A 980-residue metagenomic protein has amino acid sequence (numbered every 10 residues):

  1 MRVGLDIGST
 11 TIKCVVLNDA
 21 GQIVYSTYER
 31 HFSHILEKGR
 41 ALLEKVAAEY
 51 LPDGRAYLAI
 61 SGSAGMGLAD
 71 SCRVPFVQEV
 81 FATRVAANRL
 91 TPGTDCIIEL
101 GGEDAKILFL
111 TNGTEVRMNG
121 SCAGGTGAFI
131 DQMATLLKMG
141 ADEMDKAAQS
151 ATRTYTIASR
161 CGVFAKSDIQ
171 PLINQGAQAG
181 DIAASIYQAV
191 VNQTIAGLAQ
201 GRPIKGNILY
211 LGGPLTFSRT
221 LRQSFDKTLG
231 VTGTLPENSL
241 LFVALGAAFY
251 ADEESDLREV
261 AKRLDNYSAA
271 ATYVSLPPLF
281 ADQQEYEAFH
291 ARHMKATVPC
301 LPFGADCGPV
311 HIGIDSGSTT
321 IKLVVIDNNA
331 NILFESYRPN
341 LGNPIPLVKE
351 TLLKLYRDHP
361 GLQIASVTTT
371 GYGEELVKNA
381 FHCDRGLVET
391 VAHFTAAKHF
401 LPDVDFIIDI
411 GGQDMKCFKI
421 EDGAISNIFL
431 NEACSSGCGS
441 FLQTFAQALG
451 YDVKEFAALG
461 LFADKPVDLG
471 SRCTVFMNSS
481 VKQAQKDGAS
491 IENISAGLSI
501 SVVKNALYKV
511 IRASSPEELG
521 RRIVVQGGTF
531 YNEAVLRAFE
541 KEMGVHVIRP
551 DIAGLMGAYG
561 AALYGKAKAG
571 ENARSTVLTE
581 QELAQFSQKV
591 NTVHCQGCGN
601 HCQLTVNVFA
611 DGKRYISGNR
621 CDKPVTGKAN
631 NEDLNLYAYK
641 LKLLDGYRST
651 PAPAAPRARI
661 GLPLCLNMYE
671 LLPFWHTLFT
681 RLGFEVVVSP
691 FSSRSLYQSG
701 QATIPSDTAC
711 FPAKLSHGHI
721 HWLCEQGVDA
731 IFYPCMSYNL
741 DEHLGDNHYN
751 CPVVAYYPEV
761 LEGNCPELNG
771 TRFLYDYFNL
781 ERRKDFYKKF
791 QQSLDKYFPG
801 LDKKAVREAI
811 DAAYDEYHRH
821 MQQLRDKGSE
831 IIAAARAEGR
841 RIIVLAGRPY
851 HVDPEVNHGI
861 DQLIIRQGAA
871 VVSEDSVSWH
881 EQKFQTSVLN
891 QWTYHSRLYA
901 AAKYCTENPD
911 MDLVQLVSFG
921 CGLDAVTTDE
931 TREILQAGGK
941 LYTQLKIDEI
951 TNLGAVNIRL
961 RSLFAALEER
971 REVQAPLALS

Functional and structural regions predicted by a protein language model:
G4-K45, E115-V116, G120, I314-K354 (+2 more regions): Short glycine-rich, Thr/Ser-proximal phosphate-binding strand/loop in the N-terminal lobe of ATP-dependent enzymes
H34-I35, N112-R153, L240-V243, F249-E253 (+8 more regions): Glycine-rich phosphate-binding loop plus the immediately following alpha-helix
A64-G65, L198-T228, S239-V243, T370-G373 (+5 more regions): Glycine-rich phosphate-binding loops at beta-strand->alpha-helix junctions
F76-V80, D226-L245, D384-V391, E540-Y559 (+3 more regions): Conserved phosphate-binding/catalytic loops in two-lobed NTP-binding clefts
V85, G127-Q132, E237-A271, T395 (+3 more regions): Glycine-rich phosphate-binding/hydrolytic loop that grips phosphoryl groups
K106, E253-P309, K416, A567-E632: Acidic, glycine/GT-rich loop-and beta-edge segments that sit at the periphery of enzyme/chaperone cores
N119, A123-I130, N329, C434-L442 (+3 more regions): An N-terminal assembly and electron-transfer interface module characteristic of large anaerobic redox and radical
A165-A196, S479-Y508: Adenine-nucleotide phosphate-binding core of ATP-dependent small-molecule kinases
